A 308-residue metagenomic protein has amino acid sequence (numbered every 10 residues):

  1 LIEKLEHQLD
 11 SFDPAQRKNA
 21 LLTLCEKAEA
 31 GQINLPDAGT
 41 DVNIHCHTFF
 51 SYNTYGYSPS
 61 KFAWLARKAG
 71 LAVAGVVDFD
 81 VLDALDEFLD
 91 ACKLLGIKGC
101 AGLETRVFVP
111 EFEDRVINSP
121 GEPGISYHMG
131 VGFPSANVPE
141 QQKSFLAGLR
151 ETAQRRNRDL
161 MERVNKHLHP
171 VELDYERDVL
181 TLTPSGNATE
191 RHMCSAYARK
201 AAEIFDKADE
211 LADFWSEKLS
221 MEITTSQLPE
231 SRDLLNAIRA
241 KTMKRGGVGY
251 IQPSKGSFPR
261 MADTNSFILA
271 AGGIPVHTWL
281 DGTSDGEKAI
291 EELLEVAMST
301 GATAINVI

Functional and structural regions predicted by a protein language model:
L1-I125, A240-I308: An N-terminally biased module of ancient metal coordination in phosphate/nucleic-acid-related enzymes
L1-K4, N157-G246: Extended, charge-rich helix/loop segments that form flexible, surface "patches" used to engage negatively charged
S11-A20, T152, R156, K207-L211 (+2 more regions): Alpha-helix capping and helix-coil boundary motifs
D13, T48, P134, P139 (+2 more regions): Alpha-helix initiation/capping motif
C92-A101, S135-N137, T181-S185: A broadly tuned preference for mixed-charge, low-complexity surface segments
T105-D114, F133-A136, A202-A212, N306-I308: Short, surface-exposed, charge-dense and proline/glycine-enriched linear segments
F108-H169, L173: Internal, well-ordered alpha/beta segment that forms a basic, Gly-enriched binding/recognition surface
